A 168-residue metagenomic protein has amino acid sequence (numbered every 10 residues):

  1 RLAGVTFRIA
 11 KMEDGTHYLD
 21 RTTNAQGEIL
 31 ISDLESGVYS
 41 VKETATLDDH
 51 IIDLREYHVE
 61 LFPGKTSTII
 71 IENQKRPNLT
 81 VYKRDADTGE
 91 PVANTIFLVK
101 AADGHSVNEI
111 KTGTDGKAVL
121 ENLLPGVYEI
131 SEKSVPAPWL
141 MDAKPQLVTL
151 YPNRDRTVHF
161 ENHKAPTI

Functional and structural regions predicted by a protein language model:
R1-I168: Solvent-exposed loop/turn and edge beta-strand elements of beta-rich ligand-binding domains
